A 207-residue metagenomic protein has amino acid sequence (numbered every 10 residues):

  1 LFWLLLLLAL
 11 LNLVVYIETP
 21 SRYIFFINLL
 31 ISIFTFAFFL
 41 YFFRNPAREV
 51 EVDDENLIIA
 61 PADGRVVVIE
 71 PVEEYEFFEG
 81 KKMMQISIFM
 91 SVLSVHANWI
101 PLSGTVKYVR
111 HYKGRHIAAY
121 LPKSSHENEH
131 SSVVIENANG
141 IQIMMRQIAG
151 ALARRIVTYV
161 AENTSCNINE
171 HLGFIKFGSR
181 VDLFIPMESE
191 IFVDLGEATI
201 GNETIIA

Functional and structural regions predicted by a protein language model:
L1-A207: Contiguous, well-folded functional domains in the mature portion of proteins
